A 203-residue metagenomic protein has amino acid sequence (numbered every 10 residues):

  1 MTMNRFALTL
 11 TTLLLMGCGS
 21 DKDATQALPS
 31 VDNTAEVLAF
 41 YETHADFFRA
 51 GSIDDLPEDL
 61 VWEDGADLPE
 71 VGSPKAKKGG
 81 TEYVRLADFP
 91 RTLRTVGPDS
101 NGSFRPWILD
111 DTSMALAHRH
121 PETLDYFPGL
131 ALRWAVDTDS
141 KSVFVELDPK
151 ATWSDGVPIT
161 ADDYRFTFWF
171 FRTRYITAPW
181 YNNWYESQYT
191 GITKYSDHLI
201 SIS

Functional and structural regions predicted by a protein language model:
T2-T11: Sec-dependent signal peptide recognition, specifically the positively charged N-region followed immediately by
M16-G17: C-terminal motif of bacterial Sec signal peptides marking the signal peptidase cleavage site
S20-V31: Bacterial Sec signal peptide processing site at the extreme N-terminus
K22, K77, Y181-S203: Surface-exposed binding/hinge segments that line and control ligand-binding clefts or catalytic entry sites
R49-E70, G79-T138, W169: N-terminal lobe/hinge region of extracytoplasmic solute-binding protein
E70-S73, E146-D155, Q188-T190: Second-shell loop/turn segments in exported
P74, R133-A135, G191: Short, surface-exposed charged micro-motifs
R133-T177, S201: Aromatic- and charge-enriched surface segment that lines or borders ligand/interaction sites
